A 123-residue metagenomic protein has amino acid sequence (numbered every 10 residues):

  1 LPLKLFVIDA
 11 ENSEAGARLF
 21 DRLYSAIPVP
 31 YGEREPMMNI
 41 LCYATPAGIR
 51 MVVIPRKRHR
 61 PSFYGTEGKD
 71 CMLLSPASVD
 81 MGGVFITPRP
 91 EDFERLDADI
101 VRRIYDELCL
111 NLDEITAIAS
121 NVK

Functional and structural regions predicted by a protein language model:
L1-K123: Conserved His + Asp/Glu catalytic blocks
